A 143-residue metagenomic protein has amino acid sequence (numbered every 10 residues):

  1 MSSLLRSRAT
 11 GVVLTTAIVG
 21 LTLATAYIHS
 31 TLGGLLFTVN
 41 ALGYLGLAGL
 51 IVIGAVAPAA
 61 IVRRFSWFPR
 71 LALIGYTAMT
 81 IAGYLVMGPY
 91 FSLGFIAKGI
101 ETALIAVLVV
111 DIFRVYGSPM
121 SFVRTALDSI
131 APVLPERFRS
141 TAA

Functional and structural regions predicted by a protein language model:
M1-A143: Membrane-interface extramembranous regions
